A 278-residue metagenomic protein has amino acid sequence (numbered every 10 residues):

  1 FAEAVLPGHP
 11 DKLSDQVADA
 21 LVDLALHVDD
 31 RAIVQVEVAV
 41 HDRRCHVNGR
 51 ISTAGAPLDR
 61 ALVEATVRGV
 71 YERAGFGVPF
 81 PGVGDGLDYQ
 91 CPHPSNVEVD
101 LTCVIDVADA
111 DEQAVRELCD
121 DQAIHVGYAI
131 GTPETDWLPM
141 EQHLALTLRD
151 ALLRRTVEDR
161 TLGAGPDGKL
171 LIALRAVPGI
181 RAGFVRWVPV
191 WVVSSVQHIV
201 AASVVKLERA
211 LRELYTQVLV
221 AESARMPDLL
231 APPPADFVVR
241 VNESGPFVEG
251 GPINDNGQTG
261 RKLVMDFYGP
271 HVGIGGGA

Functional and structural regions predicted by a protein language model:
F1-Q35, R155: N-terminal, positively charged regions that mediate nucleic acid binding
F1-V5, D42-R44, E72-G250: Glycine-rich, mobile lid/loop segments that gate access to catalytic sites or pores
V28-V40, D59-R60, P79-P81: Short N-terminal amphipathic alpha-helices
V34-A54: Short, charge-patterned binding micro-sites
E37-V38, I253-G257: Replace "in large, NTP-powered and nucleic-acid-processing enzymes" with "in large, NTP-powered factors and other
G49-I51, V196, F267: Flexible glycine-/small-residue-rich
T53, I124, L219, E249 (+1 more regions): Conserved mixed alpha/beta catalytic, RNA-binding, or beta-rich assembly cores of soluble enzyme, regulatory
T53-G55, D59-Y71: Active-site-surrounding "flap" and adjacent substrate/cofactor-binding loops of secreted or lumenal enzymes, prototyped
